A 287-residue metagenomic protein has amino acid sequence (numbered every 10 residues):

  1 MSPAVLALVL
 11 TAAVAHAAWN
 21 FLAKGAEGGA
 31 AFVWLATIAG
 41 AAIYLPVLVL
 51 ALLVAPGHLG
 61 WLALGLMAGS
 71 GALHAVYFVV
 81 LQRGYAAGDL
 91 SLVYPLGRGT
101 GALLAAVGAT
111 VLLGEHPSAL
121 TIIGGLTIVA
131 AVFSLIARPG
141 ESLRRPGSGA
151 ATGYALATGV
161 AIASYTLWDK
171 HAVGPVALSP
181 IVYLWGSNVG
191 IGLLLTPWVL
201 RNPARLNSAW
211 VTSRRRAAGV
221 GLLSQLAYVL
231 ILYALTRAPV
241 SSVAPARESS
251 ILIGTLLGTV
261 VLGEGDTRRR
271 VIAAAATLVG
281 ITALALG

Functional and structural regions predicted by a protein language model:
M1-A68, V76-L90, A137-L156, V189-V220 (+2 more regions): Membrane-interface interhelical linkers
L10-V14, W34-I38, A68-A72, G99 (+7 more regions): Residue-level signature of the transmembrane alpha-helical core of multi-pass small-molecule transporters
A15, W19, I43, L73-V80 (+4 more regions): Membrane-embedded alpha-helical core segments of multi-pass
F32-V33, V93, Y183, V243: Juxtamembrane helix-start motifs in multi-pass secondary transporters
A39-P46, L96-V111, G190-L194, A227-L230 (+3 more regions): Alpha-helical transmembrane segments of compact multi-pass small-molecule transporters, enriched in specific families
Y44, A105-T110, A119-P139, L257-T259 (+1 more regions): Hydrophobic transmembrane alpha-helices of multi-pass small-molecule transport proteins
Y44-A55, L104-L120, V160-G174, L178 (+2 more regions): Hydrophobic alpha-helical transmembrane segments in multi-pass integral membrane proteins
L81-T121: Membrane-interface helix-loop-helix junctions at boundaries between adjacent transmembrane segments
